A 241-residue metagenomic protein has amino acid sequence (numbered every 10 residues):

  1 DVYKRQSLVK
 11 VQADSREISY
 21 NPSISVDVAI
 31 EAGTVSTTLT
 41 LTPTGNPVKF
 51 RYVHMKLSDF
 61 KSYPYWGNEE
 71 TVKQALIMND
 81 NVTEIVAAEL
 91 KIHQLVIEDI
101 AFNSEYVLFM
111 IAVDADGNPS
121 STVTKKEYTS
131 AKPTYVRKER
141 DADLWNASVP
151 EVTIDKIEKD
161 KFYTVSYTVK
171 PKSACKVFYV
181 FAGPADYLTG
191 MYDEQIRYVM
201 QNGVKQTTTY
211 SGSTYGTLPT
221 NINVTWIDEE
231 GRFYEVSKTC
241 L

Functional and structural regions predicted by a protein language model:
V2-Y3: Short, small-residue-biased leader/transition segments that mark boundaries at the very start of proteins
A13-G45, K126-Y167, P171: Pro/Thr/Ser/Gly-rich low-complexity, intrinsically disordered linker/stalk tracts
L41-G45, D99-A101, V169-S173, T214-G216 (+1 more regions): Non-cytosolic beta-sheet module surface loops
T42-K73, K170-D193: Solvent-exposed loop/turn segments flanking beta-strands in beta-repeat/beta-sandwich domains
W66-A88, G190-Q206, K238-C240: Solvent-exposed serine/threonine-rich low-complexity stretches and specific carbohydrate-binding patches
V86-E89, V96-E105, G203-Q206, S211-T220: Surface-exposed, short loops/turns at beta-strand junctions within beta-sandwich domains
A112-D116, W226-E230: Surface-exposed loop/turn motifs at beta-strand-loop junctions within extracellular Ig-like and Fibronectin type III
